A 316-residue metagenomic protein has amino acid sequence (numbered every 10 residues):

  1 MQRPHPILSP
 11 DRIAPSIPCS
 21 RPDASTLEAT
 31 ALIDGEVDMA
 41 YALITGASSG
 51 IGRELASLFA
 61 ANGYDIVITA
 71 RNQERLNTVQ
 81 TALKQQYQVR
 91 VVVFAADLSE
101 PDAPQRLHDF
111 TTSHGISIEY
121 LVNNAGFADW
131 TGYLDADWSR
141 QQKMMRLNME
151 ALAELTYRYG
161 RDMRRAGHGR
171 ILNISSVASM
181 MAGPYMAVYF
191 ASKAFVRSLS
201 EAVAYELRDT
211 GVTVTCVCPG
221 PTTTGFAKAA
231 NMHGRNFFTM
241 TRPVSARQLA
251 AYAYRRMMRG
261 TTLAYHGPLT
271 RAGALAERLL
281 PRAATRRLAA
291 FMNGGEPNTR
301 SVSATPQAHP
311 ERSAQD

Functional and structural regions predicted by a protein language model:
S48-S49: Conserved glycine-rich cofactor-binding loop
N62-T78: Conserved glycine-rich Rossmann-like NAD(P)H-binding loop of the short-chain dehydrogenase/reductase
N124-D129: Conserved NAD(P)H cofactor-binding loop of Rossmann-fold oxidoreductase domains
G132-L134, R140-M145: Substrate-binding pocket helix/loop in short-chain dehydrogenase/reductase
T156, S192: Active-site helix of classical SDR
S176: Residue(s) in the substrate-gating loop at a strand-loop-helix junction that position the organic substrate next
E206-T270: SDR active-site lid
